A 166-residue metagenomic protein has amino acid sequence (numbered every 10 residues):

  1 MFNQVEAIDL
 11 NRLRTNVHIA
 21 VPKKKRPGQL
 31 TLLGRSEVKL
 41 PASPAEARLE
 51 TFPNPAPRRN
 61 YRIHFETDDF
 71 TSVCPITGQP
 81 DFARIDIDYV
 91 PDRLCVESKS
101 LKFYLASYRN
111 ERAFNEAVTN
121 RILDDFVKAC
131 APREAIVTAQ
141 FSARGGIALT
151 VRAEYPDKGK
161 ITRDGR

Functional and structural regions predicted by a protein language model:
F2-R166: N-terminal intrinsically disordered, cationic/polar leader segments that include organellar targeting peptides
